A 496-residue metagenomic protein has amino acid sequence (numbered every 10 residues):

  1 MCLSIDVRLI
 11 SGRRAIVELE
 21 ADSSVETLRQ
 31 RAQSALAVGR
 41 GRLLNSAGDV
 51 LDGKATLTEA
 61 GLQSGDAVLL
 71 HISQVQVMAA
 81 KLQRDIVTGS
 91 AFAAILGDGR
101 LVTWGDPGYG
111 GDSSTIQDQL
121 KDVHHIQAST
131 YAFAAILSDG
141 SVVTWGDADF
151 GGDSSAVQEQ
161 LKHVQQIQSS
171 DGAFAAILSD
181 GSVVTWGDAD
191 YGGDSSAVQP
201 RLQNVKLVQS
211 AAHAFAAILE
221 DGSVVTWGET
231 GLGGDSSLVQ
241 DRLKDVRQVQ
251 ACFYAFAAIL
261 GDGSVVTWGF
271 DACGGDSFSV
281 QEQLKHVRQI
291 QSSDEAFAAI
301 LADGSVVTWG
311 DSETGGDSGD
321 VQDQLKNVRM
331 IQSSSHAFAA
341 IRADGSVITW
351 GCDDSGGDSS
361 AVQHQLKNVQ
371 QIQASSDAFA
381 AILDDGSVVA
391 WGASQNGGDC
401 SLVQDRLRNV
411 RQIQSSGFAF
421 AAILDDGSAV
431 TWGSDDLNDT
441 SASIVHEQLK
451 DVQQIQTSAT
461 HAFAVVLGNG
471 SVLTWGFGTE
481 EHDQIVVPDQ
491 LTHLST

Functional and structural regions predicted by a protein language model:
M1-I86, Q168, Q291: Ubiquitin system architectures
C2-R14, A21, V38, N45-A47 (+12 more regions): Periodic beta-strand elements of RCC1/NHL beta-propellers and select beta-solenoids
I5, A15, R40, A47 (+15 more regions): Terminal low-complexity, poorly structured segments
Q30, S237, S443: Active-site phosphate/pyrophosphate- and oxyanion-stabilizing loops and adjacent acidic/basic residues in soluble
L70, Q74-A93, H125-A134, Q166-A175 (+14 more regions): Short, repeating "repeat-unit edge" segments in beta-repeat architectures
H71, D106, H124-H125, D147 (+11 more regions): Histidine (H) residue identity feature
G97-R100, D118-H125, S138-S141, E159-Q166 (+23 more regions): Tandem repeat domain/solenoid detector
Q203, H446, Q456-T457, V487-H493: Extended, non-globular or repeat-rich regions with surface exposure
